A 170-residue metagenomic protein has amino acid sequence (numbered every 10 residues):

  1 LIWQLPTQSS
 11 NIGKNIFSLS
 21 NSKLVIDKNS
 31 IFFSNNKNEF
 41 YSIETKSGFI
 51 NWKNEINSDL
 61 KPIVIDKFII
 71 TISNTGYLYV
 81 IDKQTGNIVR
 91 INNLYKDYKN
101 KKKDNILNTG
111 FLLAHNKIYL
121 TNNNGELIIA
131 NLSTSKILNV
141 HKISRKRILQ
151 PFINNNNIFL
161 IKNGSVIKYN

Functional and structural regions predicted by a protein language model:
L1, Y41, Y79, I128 (+1 more regions): WD40 beta-propeller blade core
I2-K28, F49-D66, R90-L112, L138-N155: Extracytoplasmic beta-rich repeat domains
P6, E44-S47, D82-T85, N131-S135 (+1 more regions): Short loop/turn segments that connect beta-strands within beta-propeller blades
S30-F33, I69-T71, Y79, K117-L120 (+1 more regions): Conserved beta-propeller blade signature
F33-N35, Y41-E44: Structural recognition of beta-strand segments within beta-rich domains
K37, T75, N124, N163-G164: Surface-exposed loop/turn positions within WD40 beta-propeller blades
Y79, G86-N92: Histidine/lysine/aspartate-rich catalytic loop segments that bind and position anionic ligands
N108, L112-I129: C-terminal hydrophobic structural anchor segments that stabilize assembly/packing rather than catalytic chemistry
